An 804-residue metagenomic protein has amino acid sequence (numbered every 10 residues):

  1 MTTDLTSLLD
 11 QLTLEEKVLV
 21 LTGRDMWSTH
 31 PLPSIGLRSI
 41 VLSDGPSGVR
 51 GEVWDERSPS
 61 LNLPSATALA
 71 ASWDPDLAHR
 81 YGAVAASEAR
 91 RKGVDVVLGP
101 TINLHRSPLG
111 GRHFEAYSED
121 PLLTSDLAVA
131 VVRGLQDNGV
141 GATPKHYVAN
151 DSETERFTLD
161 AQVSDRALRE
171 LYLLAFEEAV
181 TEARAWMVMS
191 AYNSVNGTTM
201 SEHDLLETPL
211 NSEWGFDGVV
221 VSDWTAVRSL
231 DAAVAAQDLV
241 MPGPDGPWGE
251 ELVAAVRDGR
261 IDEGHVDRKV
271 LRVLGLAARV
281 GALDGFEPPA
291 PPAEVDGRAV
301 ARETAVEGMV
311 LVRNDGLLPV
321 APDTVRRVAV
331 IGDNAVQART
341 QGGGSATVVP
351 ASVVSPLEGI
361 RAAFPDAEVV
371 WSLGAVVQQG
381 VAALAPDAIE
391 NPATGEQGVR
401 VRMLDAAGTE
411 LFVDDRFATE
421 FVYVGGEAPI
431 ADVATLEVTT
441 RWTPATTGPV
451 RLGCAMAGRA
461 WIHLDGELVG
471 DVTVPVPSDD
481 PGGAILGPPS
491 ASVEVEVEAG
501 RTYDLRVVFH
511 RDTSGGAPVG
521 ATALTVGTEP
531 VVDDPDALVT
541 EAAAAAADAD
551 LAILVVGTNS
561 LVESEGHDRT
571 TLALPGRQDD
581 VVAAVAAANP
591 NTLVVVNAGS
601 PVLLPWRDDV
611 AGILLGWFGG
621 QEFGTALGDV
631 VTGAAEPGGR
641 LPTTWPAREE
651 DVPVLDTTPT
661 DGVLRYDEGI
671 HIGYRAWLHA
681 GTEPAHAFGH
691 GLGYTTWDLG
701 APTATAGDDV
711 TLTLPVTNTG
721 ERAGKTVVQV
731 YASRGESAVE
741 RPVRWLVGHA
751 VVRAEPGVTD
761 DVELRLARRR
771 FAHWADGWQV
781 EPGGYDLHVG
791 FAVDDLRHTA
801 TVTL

Functional and structural regions predicted by a protein language model:
M1-W774, Q779-D795, V802-L804: Glycoside hydrolase catalytic-domain context in secreted enzymes
